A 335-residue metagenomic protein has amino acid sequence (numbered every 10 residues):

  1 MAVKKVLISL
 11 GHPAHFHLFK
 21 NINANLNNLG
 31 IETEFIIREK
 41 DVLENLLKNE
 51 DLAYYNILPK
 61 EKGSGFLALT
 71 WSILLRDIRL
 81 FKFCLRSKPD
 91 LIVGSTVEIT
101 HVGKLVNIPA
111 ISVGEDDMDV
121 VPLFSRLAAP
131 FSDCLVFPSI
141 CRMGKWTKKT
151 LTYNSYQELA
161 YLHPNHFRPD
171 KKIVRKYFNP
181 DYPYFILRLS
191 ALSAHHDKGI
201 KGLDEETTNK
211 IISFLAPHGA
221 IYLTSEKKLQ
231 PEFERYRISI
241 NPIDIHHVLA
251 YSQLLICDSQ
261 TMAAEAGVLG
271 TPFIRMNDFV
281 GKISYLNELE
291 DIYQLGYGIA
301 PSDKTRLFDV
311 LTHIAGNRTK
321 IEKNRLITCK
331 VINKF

Functional and structural regions predicted by a protein language model:
L10, N27-S72: Conserved nucleotide-sugar phosphate-binding/catalytic loop shared by glycosyltransferases and other
E50-G63, L105, L187-L192, N209-N241: Catalytic donor nucleotide-activated moiety binding site of glycosyltransferases and closely related
R76-L80, K227-M262: Donor nucleotide-activated moiety binding/catalytic core segment of transferases that use nucleotide-activated donors
L91-V102, S112, I245-Y285: A donor-sugar binding/catalytic signature common to diverse glycosyltransferases and related nucleotide-sugar
I111-G114, V120-V136, L249: A conserved, positively charged/aromatic
S132-K201: A nucleotide-sugar donor-handling region in carbohydrate enzymes
V268-H313: Catalytic binding pocket for nucleotide-activated donors in carbohydrate/polymer assembly enzymes
T312-T328: Conserved donor-nucleotide binding/catalytic region of nucleotide-linked donor-dependent transferases
